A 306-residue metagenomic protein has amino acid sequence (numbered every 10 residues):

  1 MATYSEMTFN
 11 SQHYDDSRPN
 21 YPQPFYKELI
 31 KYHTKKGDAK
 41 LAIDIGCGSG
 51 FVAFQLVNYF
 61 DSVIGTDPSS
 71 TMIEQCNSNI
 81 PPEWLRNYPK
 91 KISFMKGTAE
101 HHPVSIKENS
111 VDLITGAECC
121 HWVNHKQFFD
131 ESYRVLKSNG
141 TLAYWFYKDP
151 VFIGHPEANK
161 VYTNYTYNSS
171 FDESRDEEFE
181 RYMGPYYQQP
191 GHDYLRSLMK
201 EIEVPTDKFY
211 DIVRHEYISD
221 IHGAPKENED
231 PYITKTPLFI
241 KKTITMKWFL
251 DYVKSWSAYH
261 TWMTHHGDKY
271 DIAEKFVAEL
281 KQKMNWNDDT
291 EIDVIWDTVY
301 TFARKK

Functional and structural regions predicted by a protein language model:
M7-P19: Class I SAM-dependent methyltransferase Rossmann-like catalytic core, especially the SAM/SAH-binding loop
P19-K40: Conserved alpha-helix/loop element of class I SAM-dependent methyltransferases that forms part of the SAM/SAH-binding
L41-H102: Class I SAM-dependent methyltransferase SAM/SAH-binding core
P103-L113: A short acidic, Gly/Pro-enriched loop at the edge of an enzyme's catalytic core that lines a small-molecule cofactor
D112-K126: A short SAM/SAH-binding and catalytic strip from SAM-dependent methyltransferases
Q127-S138: A short glycine-rich, Lys/Arg-flanked "PGG" loop and its adjoining helix->strand segment in the class I
L142-K242: Conserved catalytic/acceptor-binding region of the Class I
E203-K306: Conserved Class I S-adenosyl-L-methionine
